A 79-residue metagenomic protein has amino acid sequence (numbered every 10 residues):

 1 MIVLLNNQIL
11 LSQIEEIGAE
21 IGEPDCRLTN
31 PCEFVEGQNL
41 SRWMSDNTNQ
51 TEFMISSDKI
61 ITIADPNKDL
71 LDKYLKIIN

Functional and structural regions predicted by a protein language model:
M1-N79: Conserved RNA-binding domains used in RNP assembly and mRNA/RNA metabolism
